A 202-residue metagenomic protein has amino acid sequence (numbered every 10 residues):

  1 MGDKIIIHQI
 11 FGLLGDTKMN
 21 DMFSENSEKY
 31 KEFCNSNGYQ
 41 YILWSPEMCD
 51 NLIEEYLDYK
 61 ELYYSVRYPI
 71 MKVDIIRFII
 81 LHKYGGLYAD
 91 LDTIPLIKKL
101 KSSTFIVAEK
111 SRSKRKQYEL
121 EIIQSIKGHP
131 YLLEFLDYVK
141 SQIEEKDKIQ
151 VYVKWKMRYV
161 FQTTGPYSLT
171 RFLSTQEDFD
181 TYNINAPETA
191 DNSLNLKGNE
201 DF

Functional and structural regions predicted by a protein language model:
M1-V73, A89-F202: Glycosyltransferase-associated regions of secretory-pathway enzymes, highlighting luminal stem/catalytic domains
D74-G86: Small-residue hinge/turn detector
